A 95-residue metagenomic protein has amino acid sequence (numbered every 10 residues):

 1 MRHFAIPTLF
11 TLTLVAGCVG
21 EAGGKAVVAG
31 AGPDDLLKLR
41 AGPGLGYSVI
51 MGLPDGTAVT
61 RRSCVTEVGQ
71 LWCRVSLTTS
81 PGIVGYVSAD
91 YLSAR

Functional and structural regions predicted by a protein language model:
M1-C18: Sec-dependent bacterial lipoprotein signal peptides
R2, K38-R40, R74: Basic side chains
L9, D90-Y91: Intrinsically disordered, low-complexity segments enriched in proline/serine/threonine
C18-P43, M51-D55, R62-V65, G69 (+1 more regions): SH3-family beta-barrel domains
G46: A short beta-loop-beta micro-motif enriched in histidine and acidic residues
L53-A89: SH3/SH3-like beta-barrel superfamily modules
